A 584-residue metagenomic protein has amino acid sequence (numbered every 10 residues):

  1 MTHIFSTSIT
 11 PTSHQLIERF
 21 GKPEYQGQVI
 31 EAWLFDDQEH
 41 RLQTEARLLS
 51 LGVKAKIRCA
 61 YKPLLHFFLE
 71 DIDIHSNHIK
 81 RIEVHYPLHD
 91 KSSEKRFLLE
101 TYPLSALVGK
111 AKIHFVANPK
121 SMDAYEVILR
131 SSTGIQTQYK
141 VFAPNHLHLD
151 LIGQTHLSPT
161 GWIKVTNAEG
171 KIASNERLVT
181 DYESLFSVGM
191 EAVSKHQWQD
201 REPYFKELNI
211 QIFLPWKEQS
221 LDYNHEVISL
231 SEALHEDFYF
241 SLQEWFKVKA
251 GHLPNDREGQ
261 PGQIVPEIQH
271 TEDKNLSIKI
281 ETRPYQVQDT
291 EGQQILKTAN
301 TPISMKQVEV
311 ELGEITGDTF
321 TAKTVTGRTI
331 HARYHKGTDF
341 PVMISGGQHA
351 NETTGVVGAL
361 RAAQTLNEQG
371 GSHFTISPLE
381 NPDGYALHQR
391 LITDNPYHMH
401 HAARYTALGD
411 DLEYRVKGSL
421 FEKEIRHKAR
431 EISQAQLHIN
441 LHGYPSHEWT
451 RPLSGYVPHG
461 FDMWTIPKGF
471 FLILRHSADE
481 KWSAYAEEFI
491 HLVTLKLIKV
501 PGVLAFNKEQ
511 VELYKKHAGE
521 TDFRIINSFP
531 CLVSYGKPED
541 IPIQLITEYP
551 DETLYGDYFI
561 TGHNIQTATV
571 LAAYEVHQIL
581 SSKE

Functional and structural regions predicted by a protein language model:
M1-P302, I432-S433, P452-E584: C-terminal accessory segments enriched in acidic
Q286-F340: Soluble metallo-hydrolase cores and metallopeptidase-like ectodomains found primarily in the secretory/periplasmic
R328, Q389-N395, S528-S534: Alpha-helical scaffolding within the catalytic cores of extracellular/periplasmic polymer-degrading hydrolases
R333-G337, R404, Y535-I541: Short glycine/proline-enriched loop/turn "hinge" motifs that connect secondary-structure elements and lie
M343-G346: Short hydrophobic beta-strand that contains or immediately precedes a catalytic carboxylate
Q348-T353: Short acidic, Gly/Ser-rich segments with clustered Asp/Glu that frequently serve as metal-coordination loops in enzyme
T354-V357, E368-A484: Active-site/substrate-binding loop(s) of hydrolase catalytic cores
A359-A363: Amphipathic alpha-helical scaffolding segments
